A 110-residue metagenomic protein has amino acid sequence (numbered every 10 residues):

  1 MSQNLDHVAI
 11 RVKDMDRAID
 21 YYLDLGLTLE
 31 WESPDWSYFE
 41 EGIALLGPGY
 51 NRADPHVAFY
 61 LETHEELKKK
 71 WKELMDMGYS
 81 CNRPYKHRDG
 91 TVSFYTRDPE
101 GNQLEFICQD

Functional and structural regions predicted by a protein language model:
M1, A18, A53, Y79-S80: Generic signal for short, ordered secondary-structure residues within or immediately flanking folded domains
S2, A9-A44: Core segments of cupin and vicinal oxygen chelate
N4-K13, G49-M75, S93-R97: Vicinal oxygen chelate
L25-E30, E62, R83-K86: Short linear motifs in intrinsically disordered
T28-P55, L61, Q103-C108: Conserved short beta-strand elements that form part of the metal-binding/catalytic scaffold of enzyme active sites
E32, S37-E41, H64, E73 (+2 more regions): Generic alpha-helical hydrophobic packing signal
W71-D110: Vicinal oxygen chelate
